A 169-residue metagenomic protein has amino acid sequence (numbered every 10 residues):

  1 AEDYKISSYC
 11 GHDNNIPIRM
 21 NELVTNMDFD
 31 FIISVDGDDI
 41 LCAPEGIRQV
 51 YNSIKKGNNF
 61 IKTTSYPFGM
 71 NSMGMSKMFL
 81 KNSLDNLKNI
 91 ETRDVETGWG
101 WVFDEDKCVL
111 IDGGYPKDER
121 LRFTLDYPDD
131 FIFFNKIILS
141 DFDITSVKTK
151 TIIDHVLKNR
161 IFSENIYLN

Functional and structural regions predicted by a protein language model:
A1-M27: Conserved N-terminal catalytic core of the sugar/cofactor nucleotidyltransferase
R19-E22, G46-Q49, F79-N82, G98 (+2 more regions): Alpha-helical elements of Rossmann-like donor-binding domains used by nucleotide-donor carbohydrate transfer enzymes
E22, D39-P67: Conserved donor-nucleotide/metal-binding helix-loop-beta segment in metal-dependent transferases, i.e., the alpha-helix
L23-V24, D28-I40: Short beta-strand-to-loop acidic/aromatic patch adjacent to the donor-nucleotide binding site
F29, M70-L84, P128-I132: Conserved nucleotide-sugar donor-binding and metal-coordinating catalytic region shared by glycosyltransferases
Q49-N59, S76-R93: Basic phosphate/pyrophosphate-binding loop/patch that engages nucleotide-derived ligands
F60-S72, Y115-E119: A recurrent flexible, glycine/aromatic-enriched loop bordering the glycosyltransferase active site that acts as
M75-S76, V95-N169: Conserved alpha/beta core of the MobA/IspD/sugar-nucleotide pyrophosphorylase nucleotidyltransferase superfamily
